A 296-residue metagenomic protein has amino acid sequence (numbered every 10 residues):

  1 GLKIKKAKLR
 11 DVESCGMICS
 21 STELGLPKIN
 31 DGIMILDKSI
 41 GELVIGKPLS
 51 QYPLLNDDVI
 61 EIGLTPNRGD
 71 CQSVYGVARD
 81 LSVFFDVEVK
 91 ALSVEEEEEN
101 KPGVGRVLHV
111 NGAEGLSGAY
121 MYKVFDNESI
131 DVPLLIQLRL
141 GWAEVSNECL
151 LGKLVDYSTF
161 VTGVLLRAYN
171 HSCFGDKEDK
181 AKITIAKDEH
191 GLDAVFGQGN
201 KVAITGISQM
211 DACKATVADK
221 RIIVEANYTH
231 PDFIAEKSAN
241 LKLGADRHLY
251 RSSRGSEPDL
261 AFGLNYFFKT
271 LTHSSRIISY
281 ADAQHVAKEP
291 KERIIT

Functional and structural regions predicted by a protein language model:
G1-T296: RNA/tRNA-interacting regions in translation and RNA-turnover enzymes
